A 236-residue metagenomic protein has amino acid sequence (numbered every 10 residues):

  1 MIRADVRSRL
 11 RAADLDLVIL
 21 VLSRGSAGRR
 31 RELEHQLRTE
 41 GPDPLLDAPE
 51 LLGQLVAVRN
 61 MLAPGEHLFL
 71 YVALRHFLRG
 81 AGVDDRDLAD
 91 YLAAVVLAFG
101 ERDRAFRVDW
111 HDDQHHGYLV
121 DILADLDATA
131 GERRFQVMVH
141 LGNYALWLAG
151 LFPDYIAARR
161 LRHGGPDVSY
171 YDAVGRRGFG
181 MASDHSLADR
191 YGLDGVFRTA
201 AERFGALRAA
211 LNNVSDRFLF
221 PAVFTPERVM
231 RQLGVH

Functional and structural regions predicted by a protein language model:
M1-V235: Polar/charged low-complexity regulatory segments
